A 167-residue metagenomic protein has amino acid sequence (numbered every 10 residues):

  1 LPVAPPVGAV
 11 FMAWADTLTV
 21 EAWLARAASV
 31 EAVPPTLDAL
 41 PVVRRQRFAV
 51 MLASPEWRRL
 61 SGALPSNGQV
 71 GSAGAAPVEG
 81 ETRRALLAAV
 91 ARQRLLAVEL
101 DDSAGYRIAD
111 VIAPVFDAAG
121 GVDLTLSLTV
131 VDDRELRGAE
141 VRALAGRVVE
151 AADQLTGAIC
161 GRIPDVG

Functional and structural regions predicted by a protein language model:
L1-A49: Amphipathic alpha-helical effector-binding/dimerization core of metabolite-sensing transcriptional regulators
A4, A32-F48, S54-E79: Long recognition/docking surfaces used for binding and targeting
D16, D117, V130-D132: Non-catalytic surface loops within mature trypsin-like serine protease
F48, I112, T125: Conserved active-site beta-strand-loop modules that form the wall/rim of enzyme catalytic pockets and either contain
V50, W57, R162-V166: Short, polar/charged, Gly/Pro-enriched helix-capping and turn/loop motifs at alpha-helix termini and inter-helix linkers
M51-L52, D110: PAS and PAS-like sensory modules
G80-A109, V122-G167: Juxtadomain coupling helices with adjacent low-complexity linkers
D110-A119: A short, hydrophobic, proline-anchored segment that marks a local hinge/packing element in signaling and regulatory
